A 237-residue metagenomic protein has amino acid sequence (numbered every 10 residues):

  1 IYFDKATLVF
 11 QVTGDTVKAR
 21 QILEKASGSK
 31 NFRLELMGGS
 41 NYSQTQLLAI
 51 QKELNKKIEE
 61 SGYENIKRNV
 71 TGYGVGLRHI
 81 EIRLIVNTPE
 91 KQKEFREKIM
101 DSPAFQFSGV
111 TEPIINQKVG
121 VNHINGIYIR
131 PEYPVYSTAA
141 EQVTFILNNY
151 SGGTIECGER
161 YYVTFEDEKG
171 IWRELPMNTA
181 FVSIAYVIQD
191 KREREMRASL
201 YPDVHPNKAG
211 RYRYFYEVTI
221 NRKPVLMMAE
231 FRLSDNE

Functional and structural regions predicted by a protein language model:
I1-L47, Y63-K98, V143: Short glycine/threonine-rich beta-strand-turn micro-motifs
L34-K52, F107-V119: Short proline/glycine- and acidic-rich turn/helix-capping motifs at secondary-structure junctions
K56-Q117, R222-N236: A charged, solvent-exposed segment within the mature domains of Sec-exported extracytoplasmic proteins
V86, L200, V218-I220: Short beta-strand segments enriched in hydrophobic/aromatic residues within well-folded beta-rich domains
P113-V182, V187-I188, E217-E237: Primarily secretory-pathway and cell-envelope proteins
N178-H205: Intrinsically disordered, low-complexity Pro/Gly/Ser/Thr-rich segments with frequent PxxP/GP/PP motifs and embedded
N207-V218: A short tyrosine-centered beta-strand micro-motif
